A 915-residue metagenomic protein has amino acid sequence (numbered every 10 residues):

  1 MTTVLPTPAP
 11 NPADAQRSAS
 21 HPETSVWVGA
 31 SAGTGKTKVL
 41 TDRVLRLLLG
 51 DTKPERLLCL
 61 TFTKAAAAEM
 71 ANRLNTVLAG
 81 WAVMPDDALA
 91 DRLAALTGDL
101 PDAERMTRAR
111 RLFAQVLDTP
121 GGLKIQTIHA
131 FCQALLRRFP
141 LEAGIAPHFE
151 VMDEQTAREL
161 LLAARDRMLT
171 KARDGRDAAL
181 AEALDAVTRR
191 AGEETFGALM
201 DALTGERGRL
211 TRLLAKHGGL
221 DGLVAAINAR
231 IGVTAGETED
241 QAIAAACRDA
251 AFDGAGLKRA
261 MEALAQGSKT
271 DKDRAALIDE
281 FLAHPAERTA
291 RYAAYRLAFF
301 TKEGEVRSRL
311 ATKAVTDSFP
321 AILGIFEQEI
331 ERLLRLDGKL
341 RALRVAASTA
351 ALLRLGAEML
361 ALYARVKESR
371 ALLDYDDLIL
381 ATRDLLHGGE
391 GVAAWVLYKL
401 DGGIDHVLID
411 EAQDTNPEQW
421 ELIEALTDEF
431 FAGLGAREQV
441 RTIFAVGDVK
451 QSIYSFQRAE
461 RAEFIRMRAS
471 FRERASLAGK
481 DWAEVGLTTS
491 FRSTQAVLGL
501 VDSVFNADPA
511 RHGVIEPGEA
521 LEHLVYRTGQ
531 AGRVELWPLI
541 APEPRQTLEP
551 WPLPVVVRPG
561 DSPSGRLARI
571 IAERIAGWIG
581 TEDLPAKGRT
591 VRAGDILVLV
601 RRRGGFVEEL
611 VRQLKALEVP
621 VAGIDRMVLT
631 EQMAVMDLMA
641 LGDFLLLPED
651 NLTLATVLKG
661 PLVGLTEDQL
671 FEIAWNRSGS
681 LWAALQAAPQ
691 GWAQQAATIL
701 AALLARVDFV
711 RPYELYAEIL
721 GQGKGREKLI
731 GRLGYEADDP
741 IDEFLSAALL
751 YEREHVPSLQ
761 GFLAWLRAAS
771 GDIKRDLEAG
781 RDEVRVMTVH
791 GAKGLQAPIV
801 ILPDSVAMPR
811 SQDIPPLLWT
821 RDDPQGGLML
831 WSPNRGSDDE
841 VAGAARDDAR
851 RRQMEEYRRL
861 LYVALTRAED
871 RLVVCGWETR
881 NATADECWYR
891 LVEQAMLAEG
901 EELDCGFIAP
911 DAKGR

Functional and structural regions predicted by a protein language model:
T2-N72, T76, P147, V151-Q155 (+18 more regions): Conserved motor-region signature of P-loop NTPase helicases/translocases
T3-L5, S31, R56, E193-L373 (+14 more regions): Conserved ATP-driven helicase/translocase motor core recognized via long, highly charged RecA-like/P-loop NTPase domain
N11, S18-S25, T61, A65 (+6 more regions): Conserved ATP-dependent motor core of P-loop NTPases, especially the RecA-like helicase ATPase domain
L40, P101-M106, A134-P140, I330-L334 (+5 more regions): Active-site-adjacent bridging/hinge elements
Q126-C132, L352-D405, E418-L422, L426 (+1 more regions): Conserved helicase/translocase P-loop NTPase motor core
E411: Walker B catalytic acidic pair
K728-L733, G843-Y857: Short, solvent-exposed helix-loop connector elements
Q812-R851: Conserved catalytic motifs of ABC-family nucleotide-binding domains
